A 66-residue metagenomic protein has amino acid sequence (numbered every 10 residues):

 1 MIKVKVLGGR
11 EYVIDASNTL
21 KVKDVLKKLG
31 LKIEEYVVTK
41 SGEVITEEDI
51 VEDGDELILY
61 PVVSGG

Functional and structural regions predicted by a protein language model:
M1-S64: Ubiquitin-like/PB1-type beta-grasp interaction modules and other compact soluble beta-rich domains
